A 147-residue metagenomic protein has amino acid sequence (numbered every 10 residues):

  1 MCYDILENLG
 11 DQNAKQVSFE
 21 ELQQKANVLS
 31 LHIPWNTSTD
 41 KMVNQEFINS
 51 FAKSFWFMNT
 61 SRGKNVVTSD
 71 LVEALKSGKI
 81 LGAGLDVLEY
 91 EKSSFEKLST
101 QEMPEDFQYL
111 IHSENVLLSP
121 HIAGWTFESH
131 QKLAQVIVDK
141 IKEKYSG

Functional and structural regions predicted by a protein language model:
M1-K53: Rossmann-like dinucleotide/phosphate-binding beta-alpha-beta segment
W35, S61-R62: Conserved donor-binding loops in enzymes that form glycosidic bonds
S54, R62-G147: Rossmann-like dinucleotide-binding domain for NAD(H)/NADP(H)
M58: Glycine-rich nucleotide-phosphate-binding loops and adjacent flexible coil segments
